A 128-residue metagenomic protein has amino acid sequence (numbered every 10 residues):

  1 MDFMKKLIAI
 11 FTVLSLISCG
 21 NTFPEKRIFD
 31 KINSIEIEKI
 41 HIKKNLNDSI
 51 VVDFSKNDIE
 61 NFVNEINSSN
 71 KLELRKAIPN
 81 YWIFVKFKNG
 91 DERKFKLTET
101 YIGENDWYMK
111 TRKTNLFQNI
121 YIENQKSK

Functional and structural regions predicted by a protein language model:
M1-N21: Sec-dependent bacterial lipoprotein signal peptides
C19-K128: Function-determining sites in protein domains
